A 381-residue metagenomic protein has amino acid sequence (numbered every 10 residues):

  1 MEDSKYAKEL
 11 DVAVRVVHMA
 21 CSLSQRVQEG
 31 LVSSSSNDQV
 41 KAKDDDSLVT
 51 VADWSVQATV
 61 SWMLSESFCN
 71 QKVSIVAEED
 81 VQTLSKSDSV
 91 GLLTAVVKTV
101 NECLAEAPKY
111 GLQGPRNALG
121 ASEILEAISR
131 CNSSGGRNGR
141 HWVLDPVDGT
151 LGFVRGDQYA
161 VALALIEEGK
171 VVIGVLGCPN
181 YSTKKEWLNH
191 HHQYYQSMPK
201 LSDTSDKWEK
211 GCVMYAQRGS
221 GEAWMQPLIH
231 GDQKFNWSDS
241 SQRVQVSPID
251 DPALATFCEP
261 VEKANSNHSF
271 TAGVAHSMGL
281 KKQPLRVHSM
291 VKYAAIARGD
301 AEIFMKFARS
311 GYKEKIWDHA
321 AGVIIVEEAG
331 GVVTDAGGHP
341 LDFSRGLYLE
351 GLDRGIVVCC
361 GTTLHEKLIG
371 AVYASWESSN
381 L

Functional and structural regions predicted by a protein language model:
M1-S22, V76, H190-E209, P227-W237 (+3 more regions): Oxyanion/phosphate-interacting regions
M1-V147, N180-S182, G219, I229 (+4 more regions): N-terminal subdomain of lithium-sensitive/metallo-dependent phosphomonoesterases centered on the IMPase/IPPase/PAP
S122-E126, R137-K210, Q217: DPxDG-like acidic metal-binding loop motif
C131-G135, R243-D251: Short boundary motifs at domain starts and secondary-structure transition points
H141, A253-T256: Residues that mark the start of a beta-strand
G174, E222-P227: Short hydrophobic/aromatic-rich beta-strand segments that constitute the beta-sheet cores of beta-sandwich/beta-barrel
Q217-S220, V261: Cytosolic catalytic regions of ATP/NTP-dependent phosphoryl-transfer enzymes
